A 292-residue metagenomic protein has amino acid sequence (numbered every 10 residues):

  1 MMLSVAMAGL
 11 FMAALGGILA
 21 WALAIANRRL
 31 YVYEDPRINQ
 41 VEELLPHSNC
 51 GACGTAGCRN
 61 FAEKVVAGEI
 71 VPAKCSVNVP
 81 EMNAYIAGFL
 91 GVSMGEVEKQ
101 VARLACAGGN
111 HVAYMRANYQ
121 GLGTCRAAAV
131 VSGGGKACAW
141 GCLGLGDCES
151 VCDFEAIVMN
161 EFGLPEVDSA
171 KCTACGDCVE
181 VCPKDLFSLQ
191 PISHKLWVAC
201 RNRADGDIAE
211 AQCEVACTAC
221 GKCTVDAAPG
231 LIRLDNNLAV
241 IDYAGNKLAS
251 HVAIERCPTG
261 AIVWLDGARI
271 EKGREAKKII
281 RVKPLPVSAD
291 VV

Functional and structural regions predicted by a protein language model:
M2-C220, D226, I254-R256, G260-V292: Ferredoxin-type iron-sulfur electron-transfer modules and their immediate structural context
L231-L234: Beta-strand-rich solenoid/repeat architectures in extracellular/passenger domains of polysaccharide-targeting enzymes
N237-A244: A conserved acidic, glycine/proline-rich C-terminal tail/linker
N246-H251: Surface-exposed, short loops/turns at beta-strand junctions within beta-sandwich domains
